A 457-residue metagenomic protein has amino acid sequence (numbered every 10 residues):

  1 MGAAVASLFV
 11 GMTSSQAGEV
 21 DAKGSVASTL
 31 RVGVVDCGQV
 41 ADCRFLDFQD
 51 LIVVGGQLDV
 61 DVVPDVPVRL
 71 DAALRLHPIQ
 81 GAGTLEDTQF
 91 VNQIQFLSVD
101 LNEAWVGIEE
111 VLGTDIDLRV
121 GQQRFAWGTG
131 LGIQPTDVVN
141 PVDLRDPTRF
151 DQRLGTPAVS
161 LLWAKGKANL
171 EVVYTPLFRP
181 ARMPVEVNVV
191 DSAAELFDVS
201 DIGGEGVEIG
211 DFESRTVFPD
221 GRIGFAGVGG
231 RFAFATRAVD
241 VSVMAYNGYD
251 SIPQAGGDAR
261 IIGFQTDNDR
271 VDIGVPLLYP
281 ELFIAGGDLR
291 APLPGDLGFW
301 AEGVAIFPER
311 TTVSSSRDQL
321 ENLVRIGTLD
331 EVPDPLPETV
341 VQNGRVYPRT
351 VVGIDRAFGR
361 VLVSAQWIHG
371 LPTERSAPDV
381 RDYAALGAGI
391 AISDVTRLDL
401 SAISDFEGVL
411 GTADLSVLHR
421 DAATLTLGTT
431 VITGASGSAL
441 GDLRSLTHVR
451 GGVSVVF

Functional and structural regions predicted by a protein language model:
S28-V32, L74-L76, F90, N102 (+6 more regions): Transmembrane beta-strand segments that form the barrel wall of outer-membrane beta-barrel proteins
G38-R44, G83-F90, E186-E213, P253-L277 (+3 more regions): Solvent-exposed loop segments that connect transmembrane elements
R44-V54, L97-N102, R153-P157, A164 (+6 more regions): Residues that define the transmembrane beta-barrel architecture of outer-membrane proteins
V54-V62, E103-I108, V159-W163, G230-F234 (+6 more regions): Residues on the lipid-exposed face of transmembrane beta-strands in outer-membrane beta-barrel proteins
D61-D191, R237, G434: Outer membrane beta-barrel
V66-L70, T114-L118, K167-L170, A238-V241 (+4 more regions): Repeated loop/turn-to-beta-strand initiation elements of outer-membrane beta-barrel proteins
Y246-G248, R290-S404: Detector for outer-membrane/organellar transmembrane beta-barrel domains, recognizing the amphipathic beta-strand
T424, G428-V431, L443-F457: Outer-membrane beta-barrel "beta-signal"
